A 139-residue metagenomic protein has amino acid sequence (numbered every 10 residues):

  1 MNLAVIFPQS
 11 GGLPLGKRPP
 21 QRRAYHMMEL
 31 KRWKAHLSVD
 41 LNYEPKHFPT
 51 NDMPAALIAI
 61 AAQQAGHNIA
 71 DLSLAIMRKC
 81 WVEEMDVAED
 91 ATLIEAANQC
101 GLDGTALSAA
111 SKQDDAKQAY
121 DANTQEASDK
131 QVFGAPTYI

Functional and structural regions predicted by a protein language model:
M1, Q64-H67, D71, A75-I139: C-terminal cap of thioredoxin/glutaredoxin-like
M1-C80: Structural alpha/beta surface segment adjacent to cysteine/selenocysteine redox centers across thiol/disulfide enzymes
